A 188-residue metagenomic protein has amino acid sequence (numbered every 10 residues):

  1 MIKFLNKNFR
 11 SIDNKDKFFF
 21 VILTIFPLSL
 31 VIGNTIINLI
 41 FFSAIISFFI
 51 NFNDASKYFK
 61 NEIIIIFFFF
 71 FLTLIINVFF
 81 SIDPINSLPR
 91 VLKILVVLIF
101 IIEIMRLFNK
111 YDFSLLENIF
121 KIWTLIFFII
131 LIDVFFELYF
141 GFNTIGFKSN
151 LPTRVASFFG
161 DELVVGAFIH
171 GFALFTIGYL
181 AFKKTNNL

Functional and structural regions predicted by a protein language model:
M1-P89, I102, R106-T124, Y179-L188: Transmembrane signal-anchor hairpin modules in multi-pass inner-membrane enzymes, especially those that act on
T24-F26, I75, E117-N150, S157-L188: Alpha-helical transmembrane segments of multi-pass inner-membrane proteins
V31-L39, R90, A156-H170: Membrane-interface micro-motifs in multi-pass membrane enzymes
N86-K93, N150-A156: Non-cytosolic membrane-interface motifs at loop->transmembrane helix junctions
